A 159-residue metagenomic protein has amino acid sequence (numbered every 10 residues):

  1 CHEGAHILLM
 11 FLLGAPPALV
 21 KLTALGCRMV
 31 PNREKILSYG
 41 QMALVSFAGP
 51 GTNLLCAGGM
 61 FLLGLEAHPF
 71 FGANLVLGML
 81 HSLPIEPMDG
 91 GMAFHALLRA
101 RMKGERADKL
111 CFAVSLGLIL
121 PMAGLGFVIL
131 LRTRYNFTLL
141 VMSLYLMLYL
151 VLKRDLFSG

Functional and structural regions predicted by a protein language model:
C1-G159: Hydrophobic transmembrane alpha-helices and their immediate loop junctions in multi-pass integral membrane proteins
